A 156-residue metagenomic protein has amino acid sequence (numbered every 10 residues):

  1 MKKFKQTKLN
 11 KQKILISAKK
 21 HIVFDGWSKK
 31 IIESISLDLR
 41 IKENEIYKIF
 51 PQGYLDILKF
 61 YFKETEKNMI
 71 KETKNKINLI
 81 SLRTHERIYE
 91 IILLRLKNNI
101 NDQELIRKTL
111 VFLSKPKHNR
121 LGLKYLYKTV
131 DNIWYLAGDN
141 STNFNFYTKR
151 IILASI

Functional and structural regions predicted by a protein language model:
K2, Q6-S34, D38-I41, Y54-K59: Short, amphipathic alpha-helix enriched in basic
K11-I16, E43, Y47-K74, N78: An amphipathic alpha-helix adjacent to DNA-recognition modules
L15, L55, Y89-L96, Y127-W134: Hydrophobic core segments within long, regular secondary-structure runs in both alpha- and beta-rich folds
K29, I35, L39, E43 (+4 more regions): Preference for well-ordered, secondary-structure-rich cores of eukaryotic proteins
T73-L105: Hydrophobic alpha-helical connector segments
I77-R83, N140-Y147: Short helix-to-loop capping/linker segments positioned immediately adjacent to catalytic or ligand/cofactor-binding
K97-Y125: Internal, conserved structured core segments that host functional sites
K117-D139, Y147-A154: Amphipathic alpha-helical packing segments from all-alpha helical-bundle domains
